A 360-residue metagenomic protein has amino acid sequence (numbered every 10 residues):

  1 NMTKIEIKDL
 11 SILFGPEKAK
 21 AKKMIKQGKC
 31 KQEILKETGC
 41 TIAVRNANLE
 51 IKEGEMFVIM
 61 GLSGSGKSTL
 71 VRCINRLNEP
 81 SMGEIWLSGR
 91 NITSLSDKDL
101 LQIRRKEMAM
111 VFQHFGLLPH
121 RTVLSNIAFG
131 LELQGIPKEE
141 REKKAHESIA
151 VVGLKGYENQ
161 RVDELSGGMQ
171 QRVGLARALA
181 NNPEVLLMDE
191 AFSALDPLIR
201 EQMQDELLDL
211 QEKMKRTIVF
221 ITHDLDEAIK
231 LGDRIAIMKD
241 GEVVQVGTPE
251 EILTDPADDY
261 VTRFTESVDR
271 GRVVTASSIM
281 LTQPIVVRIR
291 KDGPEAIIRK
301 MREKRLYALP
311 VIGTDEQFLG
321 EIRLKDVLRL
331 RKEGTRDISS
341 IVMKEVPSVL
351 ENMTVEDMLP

Functional and structural regions predicted by a protein language model:
K23-E33, R90-N91, A128, E132 (+1 more regions): Conserved ABC ATPase "signature" region
N75: Helix-to-loop junction immediately C-terminal to a conserved catalytic motif
G83-N91: Conserved ABC transporter NBD signature motif
R105, Q160-D163, N181: Conserved signature/switch motifs of ABC ATPase nucleotide-binding domains
R121-A128: Short coil-to-helix segment of the ABC ATPase nucleotide-binding domain corresponding to the Q-loop/switch region
V246-G247, D255, E321: ABC ATPase "signature
V286-L306, I312-G313, L328-P360: The conserved cystathionine-beta-synthase
